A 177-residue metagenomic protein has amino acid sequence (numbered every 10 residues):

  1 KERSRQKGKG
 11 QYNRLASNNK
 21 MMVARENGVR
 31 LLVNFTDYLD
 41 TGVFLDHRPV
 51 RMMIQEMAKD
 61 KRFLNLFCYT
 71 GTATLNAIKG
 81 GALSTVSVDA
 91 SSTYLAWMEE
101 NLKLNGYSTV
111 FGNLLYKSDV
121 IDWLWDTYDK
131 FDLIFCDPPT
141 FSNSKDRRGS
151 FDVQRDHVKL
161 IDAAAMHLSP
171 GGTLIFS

Functional and structural regions predicted by a protein language model:
K1-F44, M52: Non-catalytic substrate-recognition/targeting regions of SAM-dependent transferases
D60-Y69: Conserved class I S-adenosyl-L-methionine
T70-L83: Conserved SAM-binding loop of SAM-dependent methyltransferases across substrates and taxa, primarily the Class I
S84-D89: Conserved SAM-binding motif I beta-strand of class I
A90-F135: S-adenosyl-L-methionine
Y94, K117, F131-A163: Mobile active-site "lid"/loop adjacent to the S-adenosyl-L-methionine
L168-S169: Helix-to-beta-strand junctions that scaffold the AdoMet/dcAdoMet cofactor pocket in Class I SAM-dependent enzymes
G172: Glycine-centered, small-residue-biased loops immediately flanking beta-strands in adenine/cofactor-binding cores
